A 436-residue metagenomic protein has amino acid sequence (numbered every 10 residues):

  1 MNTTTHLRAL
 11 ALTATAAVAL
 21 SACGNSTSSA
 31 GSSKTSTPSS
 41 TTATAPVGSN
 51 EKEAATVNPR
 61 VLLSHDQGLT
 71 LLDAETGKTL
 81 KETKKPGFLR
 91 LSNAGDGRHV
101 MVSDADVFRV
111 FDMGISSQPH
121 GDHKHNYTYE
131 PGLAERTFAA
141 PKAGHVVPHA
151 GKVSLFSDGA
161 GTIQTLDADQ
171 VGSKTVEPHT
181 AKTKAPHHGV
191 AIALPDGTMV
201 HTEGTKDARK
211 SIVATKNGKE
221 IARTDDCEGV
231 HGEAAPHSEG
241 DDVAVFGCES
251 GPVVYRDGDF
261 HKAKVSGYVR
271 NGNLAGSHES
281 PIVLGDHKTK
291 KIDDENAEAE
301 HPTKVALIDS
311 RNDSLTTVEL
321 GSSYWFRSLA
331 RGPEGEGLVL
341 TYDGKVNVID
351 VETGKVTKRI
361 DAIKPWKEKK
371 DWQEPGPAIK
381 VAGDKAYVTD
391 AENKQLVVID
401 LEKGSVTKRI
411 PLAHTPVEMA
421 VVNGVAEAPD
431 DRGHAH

Functional and structural regions predicted by a protein language model:
A14, G24-E53, A435: Short, low-complexity, disordered segments immediately C-terminal to signal peptides in bacterial exported proteins
A19-A22: C-terminal motif of bacterial Sec signal peptides marking the signal peptidase cleavage site
A43-E53, K85-H99, P131-G151, A181-D196 (+5 more regions): Repeated scaffold domains used in trafficking and secretory/extracellular systems, primarily beta-propellers
N50-E51, F111-M113, P148-G151, D196-G197 (+2 more regions): Short, conserved, GDST-rich strand-edge loop motifs in beta-rich repeat architectures
E75-K84, P119-F138, G172-T183, G218-D225 (+4 more regions): A short beta-strand motif characteristic of beta-propeller blades
K124-G247: Long, acidic/polar, low-complexity amphipathic helices and coiled-coil-like
E203-G332: Acidic, serine/threonine- and glycine-rich low-complexity intrinsically disordered segments that serve as flexible
A391-H436: Blade-level signature of beta-propeller repeat domains, shared across WD40, Kelch, NHL, RCC1 and BNR/Asp-box propellers
